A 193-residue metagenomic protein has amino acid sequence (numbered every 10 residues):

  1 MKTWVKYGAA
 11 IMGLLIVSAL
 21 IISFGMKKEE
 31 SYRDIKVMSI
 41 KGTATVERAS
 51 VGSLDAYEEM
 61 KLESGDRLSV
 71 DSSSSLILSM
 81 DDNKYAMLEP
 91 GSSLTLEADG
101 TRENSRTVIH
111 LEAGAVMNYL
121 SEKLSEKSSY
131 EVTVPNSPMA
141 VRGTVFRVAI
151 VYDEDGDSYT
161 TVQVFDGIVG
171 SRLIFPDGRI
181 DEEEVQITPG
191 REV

Functional and structural regions predicted by a protein language model:
M1-L14: N-terminal Sec-pathway targeting helices
S18-A19, S23-R67, D71, L76 (+1 more regions): Flexible, surface-exposed loop/linker segments and immediately adjacent secondary-structure boundaries
